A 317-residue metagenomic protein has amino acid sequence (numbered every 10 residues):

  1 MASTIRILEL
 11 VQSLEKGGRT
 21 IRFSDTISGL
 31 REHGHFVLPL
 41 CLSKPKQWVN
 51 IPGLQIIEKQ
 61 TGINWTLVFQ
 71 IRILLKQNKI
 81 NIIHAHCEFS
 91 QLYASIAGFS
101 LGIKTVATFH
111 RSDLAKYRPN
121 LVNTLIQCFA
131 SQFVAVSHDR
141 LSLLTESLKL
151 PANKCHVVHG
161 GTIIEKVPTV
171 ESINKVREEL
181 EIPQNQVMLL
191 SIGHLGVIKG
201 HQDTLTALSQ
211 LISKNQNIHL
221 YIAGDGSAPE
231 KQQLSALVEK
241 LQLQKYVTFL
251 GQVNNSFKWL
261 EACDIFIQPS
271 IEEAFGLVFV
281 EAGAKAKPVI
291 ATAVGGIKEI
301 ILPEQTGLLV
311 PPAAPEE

Functional and structural regions predicted by a protein language model:
E9-T66, A228: N-terminal strand-loop element at the rim of the active site of nucleotide-sugar-dependent glycosyltransferases
G17-D25, V187-Q210, Q232-Q233, L308 (+1 more regions): A conserved mid-protein helix/loop that constitutes part of the nucleotide-sugar donor-binding site
H35-L38, P183-M188, H201, L205-T248: A conserved nucleotide-sugar
A85-Q91, F109: Short His-centered aromatic/hydrophobic patch
V106-V136, S142: A conserved, positively charged/aromatic
V167-I182, S235: A short helix/loop element that forms part of the nucleotide-sugar donor recognition site in Leloir-type
Q252, I271: Aromatic "clamp/platform" in nucleotide-sugar-dependent glycosyltransferases that forms part of the donor/acceptor
P288-A291, I301: Short hydrophobic beta-strand element within catalytic cores of glycosyltransferases and related nucleotide-activated
